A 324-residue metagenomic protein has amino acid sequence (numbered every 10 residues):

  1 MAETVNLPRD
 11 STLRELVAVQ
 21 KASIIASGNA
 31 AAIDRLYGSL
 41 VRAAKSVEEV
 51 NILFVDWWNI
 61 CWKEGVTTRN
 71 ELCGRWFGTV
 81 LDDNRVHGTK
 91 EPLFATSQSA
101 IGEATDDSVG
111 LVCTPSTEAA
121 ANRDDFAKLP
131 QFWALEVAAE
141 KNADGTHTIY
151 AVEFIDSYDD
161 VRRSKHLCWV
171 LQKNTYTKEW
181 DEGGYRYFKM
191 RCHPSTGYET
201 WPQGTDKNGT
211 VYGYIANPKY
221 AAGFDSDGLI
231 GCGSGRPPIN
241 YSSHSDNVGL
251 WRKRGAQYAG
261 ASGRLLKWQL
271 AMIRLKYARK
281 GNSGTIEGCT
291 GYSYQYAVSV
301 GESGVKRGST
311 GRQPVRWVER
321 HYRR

Functional and structural regions predicted by a protein language model:
M1-E48: Short, low-complexity N-terminal tether/leader segments at secretion or assembly junctions of large, surface-exposed
P8, L13, Q20, D34 (+6 more regions): Short, intrinsically disordered low-complexity segments
D56-T68: Acidic, serine/threonine- and proline/glycine-rich low-complexity repeats
G65-T67, C73-Y176, W180-S234, P314-V315: Short acidic-hydrophobic catalytic motif
D159, R163-H166, Y198-H321: Short aromatic-cysteine micro-motif
R324: Active-site-proximal beta-strands of protease catalytic cores
